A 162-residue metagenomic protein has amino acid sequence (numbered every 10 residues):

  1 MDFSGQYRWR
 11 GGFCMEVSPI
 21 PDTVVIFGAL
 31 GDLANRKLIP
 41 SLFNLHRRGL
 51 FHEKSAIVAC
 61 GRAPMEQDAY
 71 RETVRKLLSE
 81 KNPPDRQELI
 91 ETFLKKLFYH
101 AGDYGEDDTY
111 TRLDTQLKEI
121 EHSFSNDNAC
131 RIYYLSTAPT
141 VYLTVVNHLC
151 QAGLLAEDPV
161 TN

Functional and structural regions predicted by a protein language model:
F3, Y7-A69, D114-T115: N-terminal low-complexity, Ser/Thr- and acidic-residue-enriched intrinsically disordered segments
P21, K54, N128-C130, T161: A general structural motif
V24-F27, A56-A63, K96-G102, R131-S136: Extended hydrophobic secondary-structure segments that form protein cores and membrane-embedded regions
A34-L38, Y70-K76, G105-L113, T137-V145: Phosphate/oxyanion-binding active-site loops and adjacent basic polyanion-contact surfaces
L42, V74, L149-A152: Short secondary-structure boundary/capping segments
R47-F98: Glycine-rich phosphate-binding loop and adjoining beta1-alpha1-beta2 segment of Rossmann-like nucleotide-binding folds
K81-N128, C150, L154: A structured beta-alpha segment of the ubiquitous adenosine-cofactor-binding alpha/beta core
I132, C150-N162: Beta-strand-loop-alpha-helix segment that lines the small-molecule cofactor/substrate pocket of alpha/beta enzymes
